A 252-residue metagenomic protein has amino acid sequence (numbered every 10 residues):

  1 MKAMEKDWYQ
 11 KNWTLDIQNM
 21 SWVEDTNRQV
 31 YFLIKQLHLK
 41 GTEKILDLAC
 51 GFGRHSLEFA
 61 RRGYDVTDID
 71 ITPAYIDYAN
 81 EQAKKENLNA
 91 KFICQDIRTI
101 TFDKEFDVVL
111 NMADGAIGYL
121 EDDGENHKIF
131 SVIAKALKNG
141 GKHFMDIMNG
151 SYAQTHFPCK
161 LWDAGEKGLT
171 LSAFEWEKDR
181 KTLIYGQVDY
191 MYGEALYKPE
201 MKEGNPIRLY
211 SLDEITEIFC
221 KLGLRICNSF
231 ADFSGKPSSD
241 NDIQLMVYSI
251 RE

Functional and structural regions predicted by a protein language model:
M1-E43: Conserved class I S-adenosyl-L-methionine
T42-G51: Conserved class I S-adenosyl-L-methionine
S56-T99: Class I SAM-dependent methyltransferase SAM/SAH-binding core
R98-V108: A short acidic, Gly/Pro-enriched loop at the edge of an enzyme's catalytic core that lines a small-molecule cofactor
D107-E125: A short SAM/SAH-binding and catalytic strip from SAM-dependent methyltransferases
E125-N139: A short glycine-rich, Lys/Arg-flanked "PGG" loop and its adjoining helix->strand segment in the class I
F144-T216: SAM-dependent methyltransferase
P206, S211-E252: C-terminal lobe and adjacent flexible extensions of AdoMet/dcAdoMet transferase-like proteins
